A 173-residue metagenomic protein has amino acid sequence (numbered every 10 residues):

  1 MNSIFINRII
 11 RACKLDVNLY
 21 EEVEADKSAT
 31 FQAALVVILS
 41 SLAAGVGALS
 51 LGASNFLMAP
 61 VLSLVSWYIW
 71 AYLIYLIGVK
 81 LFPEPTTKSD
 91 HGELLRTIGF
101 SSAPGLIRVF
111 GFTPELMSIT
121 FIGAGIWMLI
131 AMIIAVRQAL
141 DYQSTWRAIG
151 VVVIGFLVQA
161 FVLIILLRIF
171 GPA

Functional and structural regions predicted by a protein language model:
M1-G92: Selected alpha-helical membrane-embedding segments in polytopic membrane proteins
A43-S50, A131-R137, I165: Residue-level signal for alpha-helical transmembrane segments in multi-pass membrane proteins
S50-N55, R108-T113, L166: Short amphipathic alpha-helical segments, especially helix-boundary/capping motifs
Y75, V79-V162: Hydrophobic alpha-helical transmembrane segments and adjacent short intramembrane/lumenal linkers of inner/organellar
A160-A173: Juxtamembrane boundary at the C-terminal end of a transmembrane helix
